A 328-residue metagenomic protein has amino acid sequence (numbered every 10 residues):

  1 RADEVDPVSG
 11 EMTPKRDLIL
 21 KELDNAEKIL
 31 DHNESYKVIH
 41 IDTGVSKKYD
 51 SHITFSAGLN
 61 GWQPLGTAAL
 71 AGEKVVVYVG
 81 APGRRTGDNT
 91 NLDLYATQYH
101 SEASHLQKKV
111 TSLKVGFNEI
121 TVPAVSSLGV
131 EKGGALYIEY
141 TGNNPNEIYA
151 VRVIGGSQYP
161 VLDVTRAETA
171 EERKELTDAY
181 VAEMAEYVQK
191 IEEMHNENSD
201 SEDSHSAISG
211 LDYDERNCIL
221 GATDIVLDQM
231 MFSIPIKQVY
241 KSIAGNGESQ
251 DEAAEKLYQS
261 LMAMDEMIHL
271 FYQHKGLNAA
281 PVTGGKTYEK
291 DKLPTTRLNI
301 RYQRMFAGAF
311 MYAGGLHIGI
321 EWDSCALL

Functional and structural regions predicted by a protein language model:
D3-E175: Beta-strand-enriched, solvent-exposed domains that form extended recognition/catalytic surfaces
D24, T141-L220: Exposed low-complexity, polar/acidic, P/S/T/G-rich flexible segments that act as propeptides, protease-susceptible
Y36, Y49, Y78, Y95 (+15 more regions): Sequence-level detector for tyrosine residue identity
E197-S201, H205-L328: Catalytic cores of extracellular degradative/oxidative enzymes
